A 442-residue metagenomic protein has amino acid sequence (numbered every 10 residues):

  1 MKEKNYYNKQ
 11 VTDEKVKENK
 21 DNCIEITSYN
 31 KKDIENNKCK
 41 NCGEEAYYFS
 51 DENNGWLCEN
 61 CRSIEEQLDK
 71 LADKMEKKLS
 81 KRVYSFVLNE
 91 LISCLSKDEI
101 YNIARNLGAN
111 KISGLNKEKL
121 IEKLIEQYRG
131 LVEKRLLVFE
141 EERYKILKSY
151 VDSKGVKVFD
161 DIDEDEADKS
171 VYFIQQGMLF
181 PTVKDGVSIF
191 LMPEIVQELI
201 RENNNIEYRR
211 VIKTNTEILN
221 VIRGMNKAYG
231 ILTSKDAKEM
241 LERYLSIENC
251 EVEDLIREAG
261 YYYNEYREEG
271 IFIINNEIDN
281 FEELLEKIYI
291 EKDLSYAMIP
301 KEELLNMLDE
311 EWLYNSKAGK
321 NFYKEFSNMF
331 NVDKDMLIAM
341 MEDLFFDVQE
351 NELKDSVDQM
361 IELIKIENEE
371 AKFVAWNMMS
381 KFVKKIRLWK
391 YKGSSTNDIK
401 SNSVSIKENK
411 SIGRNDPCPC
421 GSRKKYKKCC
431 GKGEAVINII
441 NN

Functional and structural regions predicted by a protein language model:
M1-K38, E44-E45, D51-G130, V138-N442: Acidic/negatively charged segments and metal-coordination signatures
